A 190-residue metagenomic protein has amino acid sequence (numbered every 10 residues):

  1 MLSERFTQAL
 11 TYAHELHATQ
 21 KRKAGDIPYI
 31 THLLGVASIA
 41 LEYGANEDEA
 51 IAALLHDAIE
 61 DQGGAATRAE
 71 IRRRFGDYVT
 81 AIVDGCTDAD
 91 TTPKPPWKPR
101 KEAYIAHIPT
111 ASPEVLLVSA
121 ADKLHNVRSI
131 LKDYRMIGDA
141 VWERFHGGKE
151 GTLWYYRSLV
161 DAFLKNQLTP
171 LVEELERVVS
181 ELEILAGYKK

Functional and structural regions predicted by a protein language model:
M1-K190: Active-site helical microenvironments for divalent-metal-assisted chemistry
